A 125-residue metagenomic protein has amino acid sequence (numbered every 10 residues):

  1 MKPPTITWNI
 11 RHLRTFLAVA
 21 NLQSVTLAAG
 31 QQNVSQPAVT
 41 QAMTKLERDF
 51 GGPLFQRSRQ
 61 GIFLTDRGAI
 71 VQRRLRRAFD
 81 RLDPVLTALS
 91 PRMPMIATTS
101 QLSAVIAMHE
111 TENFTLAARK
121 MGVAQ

Functional and structural regions predicted by a protein language model:
P3-L22, A69-Q72, P94-I106, T111: Short alpha-helical elements of helix-turn-helix
A18, R48, R73, R77-D80 (+3 more regions): Regular, well-ordered alpha-helical segments
V19-N33, M108-K120: Short helix-boundary/capping micro-motifs
T26, S35, T44-G51: Residue-level detection of the helix-turn-helix DNA-binding "recognition helix"
E47-L64: A short LG(V/I)-centered, amphipathic sequence patch enriched for acidic residue(s) preceding the LG motif
Q60-I62, L82-S100: Short helix-loop hinge/linker segments at domain boundaries
